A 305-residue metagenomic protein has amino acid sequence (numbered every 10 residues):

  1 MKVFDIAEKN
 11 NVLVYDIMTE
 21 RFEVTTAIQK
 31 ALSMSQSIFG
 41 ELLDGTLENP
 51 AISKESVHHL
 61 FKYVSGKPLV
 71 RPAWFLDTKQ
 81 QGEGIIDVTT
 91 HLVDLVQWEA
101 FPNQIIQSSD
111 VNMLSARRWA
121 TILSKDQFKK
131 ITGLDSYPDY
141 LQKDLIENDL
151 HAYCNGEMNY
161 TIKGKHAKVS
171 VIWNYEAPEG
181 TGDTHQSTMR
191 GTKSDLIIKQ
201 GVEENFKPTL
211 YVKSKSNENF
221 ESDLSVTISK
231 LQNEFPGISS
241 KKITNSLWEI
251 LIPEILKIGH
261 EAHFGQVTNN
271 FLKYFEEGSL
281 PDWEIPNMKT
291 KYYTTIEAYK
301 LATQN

Functional and structural regions predicted by a protein language model:
I6-E147, F271: Predominantly a Rossmann-like dinucleotide-binding segment in NAD(P)-dependent oxidoreductases
L92-Q97, S108-S109, Y153-Y160, G164-K168 (+1 more regions): C-terminal helical cap and adjacent loop that interface with cofactors, partners, or active-site loops
L134-N159, S170-I172: A compositional/structural signature marking long, glycine- and acidic/polar-rich segments with frequent tryptophans
